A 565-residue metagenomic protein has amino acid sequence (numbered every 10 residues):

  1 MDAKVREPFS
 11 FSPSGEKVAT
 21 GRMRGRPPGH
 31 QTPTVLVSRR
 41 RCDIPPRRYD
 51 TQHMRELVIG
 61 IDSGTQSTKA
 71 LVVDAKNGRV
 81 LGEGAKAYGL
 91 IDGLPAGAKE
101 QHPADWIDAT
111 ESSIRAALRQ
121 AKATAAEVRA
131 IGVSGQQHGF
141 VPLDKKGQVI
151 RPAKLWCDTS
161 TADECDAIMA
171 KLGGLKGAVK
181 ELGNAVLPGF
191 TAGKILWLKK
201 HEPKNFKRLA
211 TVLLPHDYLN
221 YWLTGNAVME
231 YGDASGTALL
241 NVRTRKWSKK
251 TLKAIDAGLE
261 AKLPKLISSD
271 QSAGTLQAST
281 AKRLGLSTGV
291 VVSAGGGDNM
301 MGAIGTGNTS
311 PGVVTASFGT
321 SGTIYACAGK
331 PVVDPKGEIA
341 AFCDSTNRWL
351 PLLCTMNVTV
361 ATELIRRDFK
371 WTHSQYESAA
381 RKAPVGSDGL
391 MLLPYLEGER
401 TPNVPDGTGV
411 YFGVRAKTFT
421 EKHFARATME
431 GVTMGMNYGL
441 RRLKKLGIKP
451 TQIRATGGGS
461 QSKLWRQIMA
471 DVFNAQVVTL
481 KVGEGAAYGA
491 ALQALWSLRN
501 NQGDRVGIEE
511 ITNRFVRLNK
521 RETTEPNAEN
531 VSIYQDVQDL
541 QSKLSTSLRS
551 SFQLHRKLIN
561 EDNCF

Functional and structural regions predicted by a protein language model:
M1-E7, C42: Short, low-complexity, charge-dense intrinsically disordered segments
F9-F11, Y49: Aromatic (phenylalanine/tyrosine) cluster motif
E16-K17: Glycine-biased, low-complexity coil/linker segments
Q31, V35-L36, C42-I44, Y49-R151 (+8 more regions): N-terminal glycine/serine-rich phosphate-binding loop of ATP-dependent small-molecule kinases, especially carbohydrate
I59-I61, A162, M169-A185, G189-F190 (+4 more regions): Active-site core segments that coordinate phosphate-bearing ligands/cofactors across diverse enzyme families
R79, K86-A87, W156, I339 (+2 more regions): A generic structural motif
R119-C157, N184-G189, N220-N241, K265-D270: Short beta-strand-loop/turn "lid" adjacent to the catalytic site in phosphate-handling enzymes
